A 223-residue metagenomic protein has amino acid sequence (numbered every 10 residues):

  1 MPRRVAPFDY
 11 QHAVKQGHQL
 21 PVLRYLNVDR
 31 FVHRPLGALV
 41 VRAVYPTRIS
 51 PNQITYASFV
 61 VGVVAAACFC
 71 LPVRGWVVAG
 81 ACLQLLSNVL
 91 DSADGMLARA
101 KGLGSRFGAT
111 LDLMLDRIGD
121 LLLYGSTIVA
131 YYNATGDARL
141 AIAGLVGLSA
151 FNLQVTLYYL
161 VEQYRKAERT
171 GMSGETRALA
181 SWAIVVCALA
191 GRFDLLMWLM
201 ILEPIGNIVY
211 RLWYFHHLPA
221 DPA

Functional and structural regions predicted by a protein language model:
P2-V41, L113-A223: A feature for the membrane-embedded catalytic helix bundles of lipid/isoprenoid biosynthetic enzymes
V22-R24, V44, R48-I54: Active-site flanking loop/helix segments enriched in acidic
A38-P46, G95, R99-G102, A109 (+1 more regions): Short amphipathic alpha-helical coupling elements at transmembrane boundaries
A43, Q84-S87, S105, A109 (+2 more regions): A generic hydrophobic-helix recognition signal that picks specific residues within alpha-helical hydrophobic
R48, C68-P72, A190, H217: Helix-loop junctions at the membrane-solvent interface of multi-pass transporters, primarily the C-terminal
P51-F107: Membrane-embedded alpha-helical segments that form the functional core of polytopic membrane enzymes, especially those
V60, C82, L86, L111-L115 (+1 more regions): Hydrophobic residues within alpha-helical transmembrane segments of multi-pass solute transporters/permease subunits
A81, R106-T110, A167-G171: The feature identifies polytopic integral membrane transport proteins across all domains of life
